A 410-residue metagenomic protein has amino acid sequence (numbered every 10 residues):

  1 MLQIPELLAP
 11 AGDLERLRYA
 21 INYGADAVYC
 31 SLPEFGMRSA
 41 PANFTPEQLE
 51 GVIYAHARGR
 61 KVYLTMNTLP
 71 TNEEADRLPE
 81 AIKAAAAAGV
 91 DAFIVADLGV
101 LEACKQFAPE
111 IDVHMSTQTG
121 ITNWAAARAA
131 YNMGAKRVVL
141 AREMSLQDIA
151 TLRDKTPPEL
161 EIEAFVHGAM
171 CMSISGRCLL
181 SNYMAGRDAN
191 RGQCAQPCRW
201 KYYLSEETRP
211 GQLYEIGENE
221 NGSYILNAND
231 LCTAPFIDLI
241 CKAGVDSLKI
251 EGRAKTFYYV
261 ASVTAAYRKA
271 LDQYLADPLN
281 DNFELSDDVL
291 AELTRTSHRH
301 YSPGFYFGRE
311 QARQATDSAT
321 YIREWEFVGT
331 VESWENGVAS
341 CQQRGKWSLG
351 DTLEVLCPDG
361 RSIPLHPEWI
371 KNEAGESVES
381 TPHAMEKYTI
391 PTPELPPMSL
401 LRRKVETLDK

Functional and structural regions predicted by a protein language model:
M1-N22, A27-M37, K61-T68, N72-P79 (+5 more regions): Surface-exposed amphipathic alpha-helical tracts and adjacent flexible/coil segments at the periphery of soluble enzymes
D13-L17, E34-W124: Active-site beta->alpha loop and helix N-cap motifs at the rims of alpha/beta catalytic domains
